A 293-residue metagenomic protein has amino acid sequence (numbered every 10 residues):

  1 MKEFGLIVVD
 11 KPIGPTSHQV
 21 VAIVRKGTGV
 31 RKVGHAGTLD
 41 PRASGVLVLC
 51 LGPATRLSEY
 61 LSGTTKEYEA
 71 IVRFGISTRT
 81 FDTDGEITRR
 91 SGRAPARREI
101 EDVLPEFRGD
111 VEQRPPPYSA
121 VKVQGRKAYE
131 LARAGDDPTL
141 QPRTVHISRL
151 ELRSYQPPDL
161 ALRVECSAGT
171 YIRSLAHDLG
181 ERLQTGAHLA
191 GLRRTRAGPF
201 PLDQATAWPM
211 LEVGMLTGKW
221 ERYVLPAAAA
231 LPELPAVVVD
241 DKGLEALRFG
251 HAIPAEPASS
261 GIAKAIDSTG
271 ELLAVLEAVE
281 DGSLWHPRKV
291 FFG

Functional and structural regions predicted by a protein language model:
M1-A168, I172-A205: Catalytic cores of RNA-modifying enzymes
M1-P12, H18-H35, L39, A43 (+2 more regions): Accessory RNA 3′-end/elbow-binding domains used by RNA modification enzymes
